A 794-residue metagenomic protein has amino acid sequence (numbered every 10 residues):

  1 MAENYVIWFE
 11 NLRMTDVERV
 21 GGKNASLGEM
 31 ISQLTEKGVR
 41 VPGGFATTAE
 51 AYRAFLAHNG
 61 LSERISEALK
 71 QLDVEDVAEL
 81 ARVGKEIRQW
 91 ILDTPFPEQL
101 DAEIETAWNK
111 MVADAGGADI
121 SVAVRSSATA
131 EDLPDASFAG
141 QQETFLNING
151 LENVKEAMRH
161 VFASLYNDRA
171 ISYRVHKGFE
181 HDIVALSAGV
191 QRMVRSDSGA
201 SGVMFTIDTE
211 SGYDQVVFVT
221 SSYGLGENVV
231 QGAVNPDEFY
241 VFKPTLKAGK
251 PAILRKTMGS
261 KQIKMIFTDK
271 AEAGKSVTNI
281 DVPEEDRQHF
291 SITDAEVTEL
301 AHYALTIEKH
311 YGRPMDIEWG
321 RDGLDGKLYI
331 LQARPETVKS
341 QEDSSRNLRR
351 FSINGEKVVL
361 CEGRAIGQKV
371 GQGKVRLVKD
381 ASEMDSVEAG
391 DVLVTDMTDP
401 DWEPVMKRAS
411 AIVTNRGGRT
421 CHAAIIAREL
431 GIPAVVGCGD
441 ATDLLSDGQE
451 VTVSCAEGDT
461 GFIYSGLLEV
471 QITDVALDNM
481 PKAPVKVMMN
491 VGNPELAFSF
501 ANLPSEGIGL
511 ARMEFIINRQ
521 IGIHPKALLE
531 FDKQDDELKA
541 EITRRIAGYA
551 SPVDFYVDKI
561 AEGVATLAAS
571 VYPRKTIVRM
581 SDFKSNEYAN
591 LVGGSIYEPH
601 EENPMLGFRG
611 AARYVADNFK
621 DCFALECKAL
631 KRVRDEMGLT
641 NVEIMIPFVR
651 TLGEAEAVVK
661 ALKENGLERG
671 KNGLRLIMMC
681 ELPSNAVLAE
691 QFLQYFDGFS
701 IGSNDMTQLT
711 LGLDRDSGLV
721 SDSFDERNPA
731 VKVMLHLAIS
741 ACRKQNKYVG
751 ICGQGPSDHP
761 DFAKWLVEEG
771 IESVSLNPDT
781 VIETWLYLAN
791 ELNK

Functional and structural regions predicted by a protein language model:
M1-G189, R287-A295, Y303, E308 (+11 more regions): N-terminal beta-alpha lobe that positions the nucleotide/phosphoryl donor in ATP/NTP-coupled carboxylate activation
M30-L34, D208-S211, R408, A424-I432 (+3 more regions): Alpha-helix C-terminal capping segments
S62, V338-S340, L360-V392, D396-A511 (+1 more regions): Acidic, glycine-rich flexible loop/linker segments
L69-L72, L80-V83, I104, V175-F179 (+6 more regions): Long, charged amphipathic helices and adjacent flexible linkers at domain junctions
D119-A123, A128-F138, Q142-F145, N153 (+4 more regions): Conserved alpha/beta-domain cores
A139-S172, S196-A271, L331-R364, R408-N415 (+6 more regions): Extended active-site and interfacial segments that coordinate phosphate-rich ligands in large catalytic machineries
G140, G312-T337: Conserved metal-phosphate-binding beta-hairpin within the catalytic cores of diverse ATP-dependent phosphoryl-transfer
V216-D316, R321-D322, C361-Q372, A389 (+6 more regions): Conserved catalytic alpha/beta cores of large enzymes that bind or transform nucleotide phosphates and polynucleotides
